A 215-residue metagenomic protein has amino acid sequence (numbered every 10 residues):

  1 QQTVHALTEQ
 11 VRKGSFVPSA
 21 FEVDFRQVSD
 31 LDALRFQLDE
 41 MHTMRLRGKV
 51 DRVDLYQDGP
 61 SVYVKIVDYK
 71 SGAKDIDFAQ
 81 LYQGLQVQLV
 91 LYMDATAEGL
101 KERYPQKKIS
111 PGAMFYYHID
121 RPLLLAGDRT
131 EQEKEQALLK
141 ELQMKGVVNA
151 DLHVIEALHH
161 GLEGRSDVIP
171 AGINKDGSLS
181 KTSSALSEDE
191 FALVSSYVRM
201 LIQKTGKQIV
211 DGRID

Functional and structural regions predicted by a protein language model:
Q1-D215: Structural signature of nuclease core domains in nucleic-acid processing machines
